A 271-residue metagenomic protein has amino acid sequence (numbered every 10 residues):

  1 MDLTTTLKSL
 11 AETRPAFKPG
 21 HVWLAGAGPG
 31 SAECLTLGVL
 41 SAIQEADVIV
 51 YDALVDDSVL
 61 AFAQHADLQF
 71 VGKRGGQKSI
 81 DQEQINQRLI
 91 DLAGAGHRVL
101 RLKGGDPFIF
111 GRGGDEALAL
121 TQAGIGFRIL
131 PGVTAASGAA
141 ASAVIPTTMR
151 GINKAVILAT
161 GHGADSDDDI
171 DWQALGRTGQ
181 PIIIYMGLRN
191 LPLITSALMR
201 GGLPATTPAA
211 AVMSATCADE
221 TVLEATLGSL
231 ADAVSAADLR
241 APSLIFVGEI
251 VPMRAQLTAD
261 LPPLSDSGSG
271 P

Functional and structural regions predicted by a protein language model:
M1-A32, L37-L130, A231, S243: Class I S-adenosyl-L-methionine
M1-T13, P19-L24, Q84, A95-V99 (+2 more regions): A contiguous loop/helix-start segment that scaffolds small-molecule binding in enzyme catalytic cores
D52, V71, L130, A159-G161 (+2 more regions): Generic beta-sheet signal
L54-S58, K73, P107, V133-A135 (+3 more regions): Short, ordered loop/turn segments at secondary-structure junctions
D67-K73, G124-R128, T147-K154, G202-A211: Short hydrophobic/aromatic-enriched beta-strand-loop microsegments
Q69-D81, R150-T160, I182-I183: Acidic/glycine-enriched edge-of-secondary-structure segments
D106-T178, T221-E224, P271: Class I SAM-dependent methyltransferase SAM-binding "motif I" and its flanking Rossmann-like core
